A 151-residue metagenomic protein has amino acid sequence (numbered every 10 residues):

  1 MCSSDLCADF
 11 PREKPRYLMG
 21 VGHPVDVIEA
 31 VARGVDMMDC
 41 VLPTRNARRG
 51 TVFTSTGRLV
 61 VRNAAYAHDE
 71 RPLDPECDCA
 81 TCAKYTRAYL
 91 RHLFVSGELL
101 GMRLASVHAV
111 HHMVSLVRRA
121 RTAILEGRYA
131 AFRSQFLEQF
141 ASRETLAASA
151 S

Functional and structural regions predicted by a protein language model:
M1-S3: Short, small-residue-biased leader/transition segments that mark boundaries at the very start of proteins
D5, M38, C77-A80: Secreted/extracellular small peptides and ectodomain modules produced from precursors
L6-D9, D26: A general structural detector for well-ordered alpha-helical segments in enzyme core domains, enriched
A8-G20: Short beta-strand/loop segments at the ligand-binding rim of alpha/beta enzyme cores
E13, V35, T56-R58, D74-E76 (+1 more regions): Active-site lining segments that contact anionic ligands and/or coordinate catalytic metals
M19-E29, R33-F53, L100-S106: Glycine-rich phosphate-binding active-site loops on the catalytic face of alpha/beta enzymes
R45-R87, R91, S96: Phosphate-backbone recognition surface of nucleic-acid-processing proteins
D74-S151: C-terminal extensions of enzymes
